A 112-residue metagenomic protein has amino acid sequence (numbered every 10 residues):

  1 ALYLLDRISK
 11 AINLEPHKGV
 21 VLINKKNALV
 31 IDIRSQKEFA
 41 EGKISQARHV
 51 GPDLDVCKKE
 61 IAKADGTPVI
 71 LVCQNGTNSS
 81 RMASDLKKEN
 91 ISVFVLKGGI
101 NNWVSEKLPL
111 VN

Functional and structural regions predicted by a protein language model:
A1-K18, K25-A28, Q36-P68, Q74-N112: Rhodanese-like catalytic fold shared by cysteine-dependent sulfurtransferases and DSP/PTP-type phosphatases
D32: N-terminal glycine-rich beta->alpha transition that marks the start or flank of a dinucleotide-binding site
